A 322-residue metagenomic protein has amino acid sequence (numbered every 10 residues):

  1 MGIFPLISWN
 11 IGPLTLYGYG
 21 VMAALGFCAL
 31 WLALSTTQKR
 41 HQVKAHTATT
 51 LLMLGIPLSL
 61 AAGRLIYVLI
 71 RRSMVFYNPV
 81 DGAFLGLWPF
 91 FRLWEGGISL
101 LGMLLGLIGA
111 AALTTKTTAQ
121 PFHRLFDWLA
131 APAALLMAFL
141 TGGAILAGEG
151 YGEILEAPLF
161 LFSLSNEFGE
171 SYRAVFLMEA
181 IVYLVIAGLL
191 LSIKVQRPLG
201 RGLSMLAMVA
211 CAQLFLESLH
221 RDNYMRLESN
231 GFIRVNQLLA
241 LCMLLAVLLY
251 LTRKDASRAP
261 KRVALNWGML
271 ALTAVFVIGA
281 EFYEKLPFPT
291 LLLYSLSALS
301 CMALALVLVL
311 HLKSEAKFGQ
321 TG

Functional and structural regions predicted by a protein language model:
M1-G322: Hydrophobic, membrane-interfacing alpha helices
